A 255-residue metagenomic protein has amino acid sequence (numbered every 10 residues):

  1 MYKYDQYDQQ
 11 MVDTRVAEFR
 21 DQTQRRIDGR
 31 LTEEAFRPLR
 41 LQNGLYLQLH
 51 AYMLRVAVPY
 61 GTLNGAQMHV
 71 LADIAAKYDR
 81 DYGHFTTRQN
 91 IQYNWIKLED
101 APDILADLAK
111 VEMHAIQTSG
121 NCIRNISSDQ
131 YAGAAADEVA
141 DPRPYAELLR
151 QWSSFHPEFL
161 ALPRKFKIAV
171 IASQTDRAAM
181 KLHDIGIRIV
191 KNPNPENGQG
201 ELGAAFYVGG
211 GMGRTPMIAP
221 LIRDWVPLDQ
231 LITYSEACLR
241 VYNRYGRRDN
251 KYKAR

Functional and structural regions predicted by a protein language model:
M1-L54, A66, V70, I74-Y78 (+3 more regions): Iron-sulfur (Fe-S) cluster-binding modules
Q24-L31, Q48-E201, T233: Small-residue-enriched alpha-helical segments and adjacent helix-cap loops that form tight helix-helix packing
N90, A135, L221-L228: Active-site oxyanion-binding pockets that recognize sulfate/phosphate
M180-L182, M217-P220: A short secondary-structure junction signal
A205-I218: Short acidic, glycine/tyrosine-flanked loop/strand segments centered on an H-E-D-like triad
